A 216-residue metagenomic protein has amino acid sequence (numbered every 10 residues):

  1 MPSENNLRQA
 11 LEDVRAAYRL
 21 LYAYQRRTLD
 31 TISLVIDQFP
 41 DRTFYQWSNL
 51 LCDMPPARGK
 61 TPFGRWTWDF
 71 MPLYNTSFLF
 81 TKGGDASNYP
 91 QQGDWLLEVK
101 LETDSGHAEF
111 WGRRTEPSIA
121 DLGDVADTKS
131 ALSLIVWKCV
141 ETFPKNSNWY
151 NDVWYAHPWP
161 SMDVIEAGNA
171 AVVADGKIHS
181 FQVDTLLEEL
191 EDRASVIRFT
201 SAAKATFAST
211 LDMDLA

Functional and structural regions predicted by a protein language model:
E4-G59: N-terminal domain-onset segments
N5-N6, N49, N75, N88 (+2 more regions): Detector for Asparagine
Q9, A17, T43-S48, R58-L79 (+6 more regions): Charged, terminal alpha-helix-loop-beta segments that serve as non-catalytic nucleic-acid engagement and/or assembly
Y18, Y22-Y24, Y45, Y74 (+3 more regions): Sequence-level detector for tyrosine residue identity
Y22-Y24, D53-A57, N75, F110-E116 (+1 more regions): A short linear-motif detector with a strong N-terminal bias
T61-E141: Aromatic- and glycine-enriched beta-alpha-beta binding-site module
R114-A216: Charged, low-complexity intrinsically disordered regions
